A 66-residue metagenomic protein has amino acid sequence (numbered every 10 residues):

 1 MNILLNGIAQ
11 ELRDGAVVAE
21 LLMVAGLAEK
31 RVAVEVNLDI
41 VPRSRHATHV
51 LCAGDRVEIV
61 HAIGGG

Functional and structural regions predicted by a protein language model:
M1-G65: Ubiquitin-like/PB1-type beta-grasp interaction modules and other compact soluble beta-rich domains
